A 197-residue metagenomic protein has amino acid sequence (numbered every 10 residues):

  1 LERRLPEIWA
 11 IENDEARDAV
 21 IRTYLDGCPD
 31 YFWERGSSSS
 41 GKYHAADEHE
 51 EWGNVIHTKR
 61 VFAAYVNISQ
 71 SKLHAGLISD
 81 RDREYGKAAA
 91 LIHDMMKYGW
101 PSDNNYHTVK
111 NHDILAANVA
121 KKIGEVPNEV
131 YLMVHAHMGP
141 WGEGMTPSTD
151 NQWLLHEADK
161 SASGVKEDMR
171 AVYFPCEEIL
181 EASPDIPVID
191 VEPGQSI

Functional and structural regions predicted by a protein language model:
L1-I197: Metal-dependent phosphohydrolase cores
